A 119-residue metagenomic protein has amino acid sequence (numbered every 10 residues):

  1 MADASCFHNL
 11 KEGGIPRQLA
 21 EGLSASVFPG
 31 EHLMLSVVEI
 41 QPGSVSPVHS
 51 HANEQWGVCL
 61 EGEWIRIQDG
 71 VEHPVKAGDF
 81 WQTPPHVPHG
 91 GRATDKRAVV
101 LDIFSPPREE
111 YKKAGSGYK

Functional and structural regions predicted by a protein language model:
M1-H32, G115-K119: A short, N-terminal "cap"/entry segment at the start of jelly-roll beta-barrel domains of the cupin/DSBH fold
E31, I67-V71, T94: Short strand-coil-strand connectors
S36-S50: Conserved short histidine dyad/triad with adjacent acidic residue
V38, G57, W81: Conserved GNAT-family N-acetyltransferase fold
P47-E54, V87: Histidine-centered catalytic micro-motifs
N53-W64, D69: Glycine- and acidic-residue-biased ligand/ion/polar-headgroup-sensing regions
G70-P85: Short acidic-glycine-tyrosine-enriched beta hairpin
P85-E110: Ligand-binding loop in jelly-roll beta-barrel domains
